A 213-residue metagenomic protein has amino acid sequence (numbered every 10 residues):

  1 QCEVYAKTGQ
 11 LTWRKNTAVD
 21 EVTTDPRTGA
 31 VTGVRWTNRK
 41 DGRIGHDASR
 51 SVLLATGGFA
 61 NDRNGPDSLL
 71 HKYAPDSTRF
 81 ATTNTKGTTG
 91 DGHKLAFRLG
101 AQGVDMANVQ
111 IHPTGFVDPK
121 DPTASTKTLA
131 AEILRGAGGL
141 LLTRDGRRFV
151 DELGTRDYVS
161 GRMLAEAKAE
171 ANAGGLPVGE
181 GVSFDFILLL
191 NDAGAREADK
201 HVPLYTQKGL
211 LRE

Functional and structural regions predicted by a protein language model:
Q1-C2, G92: Aromatic/hydrophobic pocket-lining residues that form π-stacking "cages" and hydrophobic walls in ligand
Y5-D20: A conserved beta-strand/loop element that lines the FAD pocket in flavoprotein oxidoreductases
T8-G9, G29-A30, D47-R50, G136-A137 (+1 more regions): Short coil/turn connectors at secondary-structure junctions
A18-D20, G33, G138: Conserved beta-strand and immediately adjacent loop positions that scaffold enzyme active sites
T23-H46, V52: Conserved beta-strand-loop-beta-strand element in the redox core of flavoprotein oxidoreductases
G42-P122, T128, L176: Glycine-rich loop(s) and the adjacent beta-strand/alpha-helix scaffold that form part
H93-E213: An anion/pyrophosphate-binding glycine-rich loop and adjacent beta-alpha core in soluble alpha-beta enzymes
